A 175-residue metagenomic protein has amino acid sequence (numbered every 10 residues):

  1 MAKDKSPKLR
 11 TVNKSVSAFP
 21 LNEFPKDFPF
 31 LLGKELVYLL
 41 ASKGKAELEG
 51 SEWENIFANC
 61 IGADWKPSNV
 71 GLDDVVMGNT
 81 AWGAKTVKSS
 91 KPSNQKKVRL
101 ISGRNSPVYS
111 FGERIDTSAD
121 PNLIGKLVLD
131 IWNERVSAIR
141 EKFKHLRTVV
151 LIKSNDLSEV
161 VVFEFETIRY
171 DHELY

Functional and structural regions predicted by a protein language model:
M1-G71, M77, T86-Y175: Nucleic-acid endonuclease domains
